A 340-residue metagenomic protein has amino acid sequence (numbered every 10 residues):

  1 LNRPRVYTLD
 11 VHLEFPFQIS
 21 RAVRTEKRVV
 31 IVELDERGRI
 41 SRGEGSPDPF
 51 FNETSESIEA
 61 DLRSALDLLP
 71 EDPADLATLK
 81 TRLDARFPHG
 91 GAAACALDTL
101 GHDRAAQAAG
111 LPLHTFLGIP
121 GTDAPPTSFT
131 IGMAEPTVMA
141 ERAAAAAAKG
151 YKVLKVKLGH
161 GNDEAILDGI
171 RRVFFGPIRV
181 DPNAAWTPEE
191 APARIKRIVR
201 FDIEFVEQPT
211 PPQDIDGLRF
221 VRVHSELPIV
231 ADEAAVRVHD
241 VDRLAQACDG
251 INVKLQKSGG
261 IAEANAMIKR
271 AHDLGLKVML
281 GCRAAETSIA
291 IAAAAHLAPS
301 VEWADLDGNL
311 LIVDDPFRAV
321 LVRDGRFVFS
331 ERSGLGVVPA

Functional and structural regions predicted by a protein language model:
L1-I178, A185-P192, K196-R200, H224 (+1 more regions): N-terminal capping/lid subdomain adjacent to the active-site entrance of alpha/beta enzymes
L1-R3, I203, C248, V301: A broad structural signal for short, well-ordered beta-strand segments within beta-sheet-rich domains
L9-V11, G132, A234, R283 (+2 more regions): Residues that form or immediately flank small-molecule/cofactor binding pockets and catalytic motifs
A74-A77, L113-H114, F205-P209, G281-R283 (+1 more regions): Flexible, glycine/charged-enriched surface loops at secondary-structure junctions
G132, K152-H160, P177-A185, F201-Q213 (+2 more regions): Catalytic beta/alpha-barrel core
Q213-F220, H224-P228, A235-R326: Shared catalytic-loop signature of beta/alpha-barrel
